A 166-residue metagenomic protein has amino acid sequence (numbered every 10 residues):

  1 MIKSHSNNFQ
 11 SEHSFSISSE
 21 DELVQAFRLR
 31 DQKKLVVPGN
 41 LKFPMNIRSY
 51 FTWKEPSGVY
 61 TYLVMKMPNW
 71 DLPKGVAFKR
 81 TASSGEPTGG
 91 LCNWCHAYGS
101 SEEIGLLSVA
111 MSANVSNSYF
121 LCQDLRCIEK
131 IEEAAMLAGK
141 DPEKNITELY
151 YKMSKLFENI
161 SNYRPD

Functional and structural regions predicted by a protein language model:
M1-D71: Charge-rich, low-complexity N-terminal segments
M67-T81: Short Cys/His-rich Zn2+-coordinating modules
A77-T88, S112-V115: Short, flexible, mixed-charge glycine/proline-rich loop motifs that serve as phosphate/nucleic-acid-contacting
C92-C95, C122: Short cysteine-rich clusters marking metal-coordination/redox-active sites
A97-E103, C127, E132: Short functional micro-motifs and their immediate structural scaffolds
L107-Y119: Short linker/helix segments within small regulatory modules
F120-L137: Short metal-binding segments enriched for Cys and/or His
E132-Y163: Polybasic, low-complexity binding patches
